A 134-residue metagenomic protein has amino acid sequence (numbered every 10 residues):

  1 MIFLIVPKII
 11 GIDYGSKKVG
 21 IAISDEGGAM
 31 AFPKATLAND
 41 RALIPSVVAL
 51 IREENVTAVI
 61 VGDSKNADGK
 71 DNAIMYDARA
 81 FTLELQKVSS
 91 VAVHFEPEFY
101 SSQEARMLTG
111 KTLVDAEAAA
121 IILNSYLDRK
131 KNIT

Functional and structural regions predicted by a protein language model:
I2-I10, S16-T134: Phosphate- and other anionic-substrate recognition elements at nucleic-acid/protein interfaces
